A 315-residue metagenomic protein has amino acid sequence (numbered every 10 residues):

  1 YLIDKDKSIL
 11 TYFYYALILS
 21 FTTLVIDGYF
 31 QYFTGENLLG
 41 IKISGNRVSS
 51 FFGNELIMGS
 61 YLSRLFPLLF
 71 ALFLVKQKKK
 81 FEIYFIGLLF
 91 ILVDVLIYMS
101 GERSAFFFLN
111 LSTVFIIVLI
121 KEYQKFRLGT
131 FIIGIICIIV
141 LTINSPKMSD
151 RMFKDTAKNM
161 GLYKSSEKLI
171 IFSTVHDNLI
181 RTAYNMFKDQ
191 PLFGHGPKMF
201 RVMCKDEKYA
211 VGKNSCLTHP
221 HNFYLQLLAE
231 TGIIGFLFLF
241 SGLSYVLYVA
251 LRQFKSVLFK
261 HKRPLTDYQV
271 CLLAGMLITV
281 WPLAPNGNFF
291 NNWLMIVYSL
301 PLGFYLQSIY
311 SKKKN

Functional and structural regions predicted by a protein language model:
K7-Y12, D27-F30, I43-F52, K168 (+3 more regions): Membrane-integral, polyisoprenol-dependent glycosyltransferases of the GT-C/oligosaccharyltransferase superfamily
T11-I43, F52-Y123, R127-I138, T142-N144 (+3 more regions): Alpha-helical transmembrane segments of multi-pass inner-membrane proteins
I26, M99-S100, I120-F172, L179-D189 (+1 more regions): A membrane-periplasm/extracellular boundary helix in multi-pass inner-membrane enzymes that assemble envelope glycans
F33-F51, D150-S166, L294: Extracytoplasmic catalytic-loop and juxtamembrane helix elements of membrane-embedded, polyprenol/dolichol-linked
L38, S166-R181, N185-D189, F193-T231: Long extracytoplasmic/lumenal interhelical loops at the membrane interface of multi-pass membrane proteins
F52-L56, S100-F108, L217-N222, A284-V297: Membrane-interface catalytic loops of GT-C/OST-like multi-pass glycosylation enzymes that act
T113-V114, G242, Q269-N315: Transmembrane alpha-helices of multi-pass inner-membrane enzymes
V118, F126-R127, T231-T279: Hydrophobic transmembrane alpha-helices and their immediate junctions
